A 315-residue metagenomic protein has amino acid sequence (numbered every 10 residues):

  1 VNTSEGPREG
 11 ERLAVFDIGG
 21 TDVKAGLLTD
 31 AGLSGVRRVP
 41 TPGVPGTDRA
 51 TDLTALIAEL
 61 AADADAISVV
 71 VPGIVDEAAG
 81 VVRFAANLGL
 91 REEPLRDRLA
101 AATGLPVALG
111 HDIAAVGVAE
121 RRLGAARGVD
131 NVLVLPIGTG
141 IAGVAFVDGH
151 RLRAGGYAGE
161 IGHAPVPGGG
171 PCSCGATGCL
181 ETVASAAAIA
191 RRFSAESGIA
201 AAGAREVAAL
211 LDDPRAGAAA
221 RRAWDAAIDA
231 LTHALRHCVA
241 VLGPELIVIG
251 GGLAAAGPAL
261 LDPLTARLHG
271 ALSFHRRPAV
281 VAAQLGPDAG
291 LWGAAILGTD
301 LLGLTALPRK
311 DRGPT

Functional and structural regions predicted by a protein language model:
V1-A66, D76-A79, D97-G104, A119-N131 (+2 more regions): ATP-binding/phosphotransfer module of carbohydrate and carboxylate kinases, centering on a glycine-rich
D17, S68-P72, V134-G140, V144: Short beta-strand segments
T41-P42, L90, A158-I161: A short acidic/small-residue loop/turn micro-motif
G80-R91: A charged helix-plus-loop insertion that forms the helical arch/lid used to bind and gate nucleic-acid substrates
V107-H111: General beta-strand structural signal in soluble alpha/beta enzymes
D112, G138, A294: Active-site glycine-centered loops adjacent to acidic/histidine catalytic or metal-binding residues that shape
G155-P171: Immediate flanking context of iron-sulfur cluster ligation sites
